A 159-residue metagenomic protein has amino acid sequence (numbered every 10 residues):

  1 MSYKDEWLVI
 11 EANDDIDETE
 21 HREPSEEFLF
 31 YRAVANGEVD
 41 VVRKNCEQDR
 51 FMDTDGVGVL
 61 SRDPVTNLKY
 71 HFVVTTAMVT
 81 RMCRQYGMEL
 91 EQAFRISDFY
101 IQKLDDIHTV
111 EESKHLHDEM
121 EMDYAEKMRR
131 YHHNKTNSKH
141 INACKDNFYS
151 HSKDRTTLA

Functional and structural regions predicted by a protein language model:
M1-T156: Inter-domain helical "communication" segments and dimerization helices that couple sensory or membrane-embedded modules
A159: Terminal helix-turn-helix DNA-binding modules in bacterial transcription factors
